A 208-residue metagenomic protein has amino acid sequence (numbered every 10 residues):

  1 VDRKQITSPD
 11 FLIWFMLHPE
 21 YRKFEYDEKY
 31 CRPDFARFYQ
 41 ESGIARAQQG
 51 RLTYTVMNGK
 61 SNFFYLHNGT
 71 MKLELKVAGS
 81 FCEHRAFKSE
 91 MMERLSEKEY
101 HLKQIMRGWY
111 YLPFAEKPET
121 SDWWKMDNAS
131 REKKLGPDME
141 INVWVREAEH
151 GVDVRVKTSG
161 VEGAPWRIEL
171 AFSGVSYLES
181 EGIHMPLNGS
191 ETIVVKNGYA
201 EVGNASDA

Functional and structural regions predicted by a protein language model:
V1-G189, N204: Extended polysaccharide-engagement surfaces of secreted carbohydrate-active enzymes
N188-A208: Beta-strand-rich recognition/accessory modules
